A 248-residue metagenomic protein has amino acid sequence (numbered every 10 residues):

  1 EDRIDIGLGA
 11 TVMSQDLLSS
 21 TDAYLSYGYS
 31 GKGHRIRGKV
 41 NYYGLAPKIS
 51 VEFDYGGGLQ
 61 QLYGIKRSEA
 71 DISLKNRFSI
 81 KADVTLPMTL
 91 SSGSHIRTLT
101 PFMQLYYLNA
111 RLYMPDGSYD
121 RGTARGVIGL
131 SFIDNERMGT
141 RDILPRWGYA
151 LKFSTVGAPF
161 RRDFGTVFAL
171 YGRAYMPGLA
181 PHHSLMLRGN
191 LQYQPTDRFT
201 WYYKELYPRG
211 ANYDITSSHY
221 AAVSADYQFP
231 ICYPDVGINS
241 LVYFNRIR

Functional and structural regions predicted by a protein language model:
E1, H95-L105, C232-R248: Flexible, glycine-rich linker and terminal segments associated with outer-membrane beta-barrel/transport systems
E1-A46, S50-E52, D116, D120-R146: Outer-membrane beta-barrel initiation region
D5-G7, T89-S92, S218-V223, Y227: Short N-terminal secondary-structure initiator segments
M13-L17, N41-L45, D83-H95, Y106-L108 (+3 more regions): Structural signature of outer-membrane beta-barrel channels/translocons
S20-D22, I96-T98, H182-S184: Short secondary-structure junction motifs
Y24-S26, S92-M103, G148, V167 (+2 more regions): Positively charged, phosphate-engaging catalytic surfaces used for nucleic-acid and nucleotide handling
Y29-R111: Outer-membrane beta-barrel channel domains
V51-L62, K66, A70, D116-I247: C-terminal outer-membrane beta-barrel translocator/porin domains of Gram-negative envelope proteins and their
